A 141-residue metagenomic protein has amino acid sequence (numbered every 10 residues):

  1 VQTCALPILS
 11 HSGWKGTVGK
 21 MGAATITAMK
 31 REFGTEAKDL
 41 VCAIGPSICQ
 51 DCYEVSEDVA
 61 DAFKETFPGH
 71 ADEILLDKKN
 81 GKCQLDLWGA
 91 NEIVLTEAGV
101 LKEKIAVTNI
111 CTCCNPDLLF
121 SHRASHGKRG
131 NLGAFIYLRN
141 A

Functional and structural regions predicted by a protein language model:
V1, A5-A141: Active-site microenvironment for binding and transforming phosphate-containing groups
